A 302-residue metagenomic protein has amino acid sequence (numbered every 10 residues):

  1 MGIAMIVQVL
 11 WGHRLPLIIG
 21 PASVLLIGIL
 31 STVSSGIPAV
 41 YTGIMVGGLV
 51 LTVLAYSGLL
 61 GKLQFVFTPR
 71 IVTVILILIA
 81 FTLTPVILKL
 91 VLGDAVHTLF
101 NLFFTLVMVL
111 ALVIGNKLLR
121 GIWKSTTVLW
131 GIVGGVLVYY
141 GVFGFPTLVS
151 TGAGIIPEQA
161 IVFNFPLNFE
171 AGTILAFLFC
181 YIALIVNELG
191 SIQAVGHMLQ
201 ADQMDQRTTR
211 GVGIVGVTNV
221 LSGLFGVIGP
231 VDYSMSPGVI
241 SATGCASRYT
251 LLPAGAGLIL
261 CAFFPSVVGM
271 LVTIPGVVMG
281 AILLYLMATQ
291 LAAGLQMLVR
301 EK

Functional and structural regions predicted by a protein language model:
M1, K124-T209: Helix-loop-helix hairpins and the membrane-proximal interhelical loops of multi-pass alpha-helical transport proteins
M1-P16, G20, V24-S34: N-terminal signal-anchor module of multipass membrane proteins
M1-V7, W11, L178-R248: Membrane-embedded helical hairpins/re-entrant loop segments and their flanking transmembrane helices within multi-pass
I3-I6, L49, T84, A111 (+4 more regions): Hydrophobic residues within the alpha-helical transmembrane core of Major Facilitator Superfamily
H13-L26, F65-V72, K124-L129, V227-S236 (+2 more regions): Short, non-helical or kinked segments that cap or interrupt transmembrane helices
G28-S35, N116, S236-L251, A256-A262: Interfacial segments of multi-pass membrane proteins
T32-P146, L260-K302: Membrane-embedded alpha-helical modules
G36-A39, F103, F165-T173, Q203-G211 (+1 more regions): Membrane-interfacial loop-to-helix junctions in multi-pass transporters
